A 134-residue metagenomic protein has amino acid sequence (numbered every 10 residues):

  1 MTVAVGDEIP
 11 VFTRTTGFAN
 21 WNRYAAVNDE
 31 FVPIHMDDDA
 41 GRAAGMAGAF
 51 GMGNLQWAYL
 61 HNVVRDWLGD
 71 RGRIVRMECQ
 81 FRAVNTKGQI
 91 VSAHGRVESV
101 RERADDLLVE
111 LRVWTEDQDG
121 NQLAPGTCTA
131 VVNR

Functional and structural regions predicted by a protein language model:
M1-P10, N85-R134: HotDog/MaoC-like acyl-thioester-processing domains
M1-R73: Hot-dog-fold acyl-thioester-processing enzymes
A40, R76, A104-D105: Sparse recognition of residues in long alpha-helices and their boundaries
M46, F50, R82-I90: Charge-rich, low-complexity amphipathic helices in intrinsically disordered tails/linkers adjacent to domains
R76-R82: Short structured motifs
